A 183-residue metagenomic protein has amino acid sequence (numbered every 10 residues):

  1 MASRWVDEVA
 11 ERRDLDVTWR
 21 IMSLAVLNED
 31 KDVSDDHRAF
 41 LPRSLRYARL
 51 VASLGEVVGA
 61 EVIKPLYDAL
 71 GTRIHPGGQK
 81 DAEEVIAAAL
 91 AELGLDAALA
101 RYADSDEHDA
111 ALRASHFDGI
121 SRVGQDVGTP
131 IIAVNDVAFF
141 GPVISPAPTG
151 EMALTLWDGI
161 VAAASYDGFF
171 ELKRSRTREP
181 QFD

Functional and structural regions predicted by a protein language model:
M1-I86, I160-A163, E171, P180-D183: Structural alpha/beta surface segment adjacent to cysteine/selenocysteine redox centers across thiol/disulfide enzymes
V6-A10, E83-D183: C-terminal cap of thioredoxin/glutaredoxin-like
